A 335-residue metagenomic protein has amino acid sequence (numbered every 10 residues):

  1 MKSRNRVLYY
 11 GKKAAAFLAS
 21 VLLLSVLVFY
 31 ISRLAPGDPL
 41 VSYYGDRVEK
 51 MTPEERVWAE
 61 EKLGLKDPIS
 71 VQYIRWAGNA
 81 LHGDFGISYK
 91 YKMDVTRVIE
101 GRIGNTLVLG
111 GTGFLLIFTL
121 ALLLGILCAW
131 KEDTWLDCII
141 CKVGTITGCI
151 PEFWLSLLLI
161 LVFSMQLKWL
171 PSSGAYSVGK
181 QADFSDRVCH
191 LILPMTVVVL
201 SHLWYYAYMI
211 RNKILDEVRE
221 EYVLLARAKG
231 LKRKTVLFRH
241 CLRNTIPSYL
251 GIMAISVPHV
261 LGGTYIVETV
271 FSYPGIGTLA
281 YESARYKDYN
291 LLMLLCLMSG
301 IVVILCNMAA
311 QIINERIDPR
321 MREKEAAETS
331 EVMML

Functional and structural regions predicted by a protein language model:
M1-F17, A228-K229: N-terminal Sec/SRP start-transfer signal
K2-S3, L65-L122: An internal, D/E-rich "acidic patch" concept
N5-K12, L123-L159, Y249: Cytoplasmic-entry segments and transmembrane alpha-helices of multi-pass inner-membrane transporters
L8, I103-L136, Q181-L335: Alpha-helical transmembrane segments of integral membrane proteins, especially multi-pass inner/plasma-membrane
V21-V71, L167-R187: Hydrophobic alpha-helical transmembrane segments of membrane transport/permease proteins and related membrane-embedded
A35, T147-I150, L261: Transmembrane helix irregularities
M51-H82, F271-E282: Short hydrophobic, aromatic-rich alpha-helical segments embedded in or entering the lipid bilayer of multi-pass
C141-W204: Membrane-water interface segments at transmembrane-helix boundaries in multipass membrane proteins
